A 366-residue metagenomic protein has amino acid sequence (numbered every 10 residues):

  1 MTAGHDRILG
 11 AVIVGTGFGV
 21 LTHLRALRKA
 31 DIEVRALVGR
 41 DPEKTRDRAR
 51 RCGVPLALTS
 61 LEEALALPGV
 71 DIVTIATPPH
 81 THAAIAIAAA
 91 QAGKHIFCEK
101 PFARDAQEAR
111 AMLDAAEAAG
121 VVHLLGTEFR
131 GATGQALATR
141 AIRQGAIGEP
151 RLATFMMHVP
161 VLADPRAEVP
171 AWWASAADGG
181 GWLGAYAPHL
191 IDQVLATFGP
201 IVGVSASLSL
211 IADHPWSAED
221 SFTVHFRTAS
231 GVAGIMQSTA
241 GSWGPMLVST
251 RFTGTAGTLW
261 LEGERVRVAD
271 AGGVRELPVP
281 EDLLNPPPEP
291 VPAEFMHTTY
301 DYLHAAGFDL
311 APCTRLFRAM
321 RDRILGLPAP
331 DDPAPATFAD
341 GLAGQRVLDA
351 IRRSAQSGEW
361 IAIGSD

Functional and structural regions predicted by a protein language model:
M1-C52: N-terminal Rossmann-like dinucleotide-binding module
M1-I8, I72-T74, A305-G307, R315-D366: C-terminal helix-rich "cap/oligomerization" subdomain common to oxidoreductases
I13, C52-A115: Beta-loop-alpha module in the N-terminal Rossmann-like domain of NAD(P)-dependent dehydrogenases, especially those
L58, F97-C98, H123-L125, M236 (+1 more regions): Hydrophobic residues in well-ordered beta-strands that form the structural core
A111-F129, G148-A153: Rossmann-fold dehydrogenase core element
F129-W216, G358: Predominantly a Rossmann-like dinucleotide-binding segment in NAD(P)-dependent oxidoreductases
P188, D213, Q237-P245: Glycine-rich phosphate/pyrophosphate-binding beta-alpha loops
A256-P335: C-terminal glycine/acidic-rich active-site capping loop/insertion
